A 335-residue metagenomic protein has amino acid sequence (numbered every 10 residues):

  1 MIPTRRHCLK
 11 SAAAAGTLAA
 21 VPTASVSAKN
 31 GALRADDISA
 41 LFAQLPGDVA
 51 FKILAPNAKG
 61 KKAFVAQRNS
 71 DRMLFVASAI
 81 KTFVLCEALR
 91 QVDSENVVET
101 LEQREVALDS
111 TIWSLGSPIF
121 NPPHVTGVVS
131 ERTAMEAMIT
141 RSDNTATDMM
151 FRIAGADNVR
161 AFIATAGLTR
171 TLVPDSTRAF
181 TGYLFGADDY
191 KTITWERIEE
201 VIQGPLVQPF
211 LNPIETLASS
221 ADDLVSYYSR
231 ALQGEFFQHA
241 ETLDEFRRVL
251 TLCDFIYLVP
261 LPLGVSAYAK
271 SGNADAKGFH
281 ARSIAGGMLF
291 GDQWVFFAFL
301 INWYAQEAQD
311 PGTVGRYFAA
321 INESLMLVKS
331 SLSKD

Functional and structural regions predicted by a protein language model:
I2, H7-A28: N-terminal export signals
L9, N30-I38, L45, T216-A221 (+1 more regions): Structured C-terminal helix/loop/strand segments within mature extracytoplasmic catalytic/sensor domains
A13, R152-G155, A164-L168, S229 (+2 more regions): Short amphipathic alpha-helical surface patches that mediate protein-protein
G16, S142-A146, L232-E235: Short amphipathic alpha-helical interaction patches enriched in hydrophobic/aromatic residues with interspersed Lys/Arg
S25, S94-V97, G234-F237: Short helix-capping/linker segments at secondary-structure and domain boundaries
K29-F185: Active-site-adjacent loops and short helices of periplasmic peptidoglycan-processing enzymes
A66, S70, V76, L172-E241: Active-site-proximal helix/loop microenvironment of the serine DD-peptidase/beta-lactamase transpeptidase fold
